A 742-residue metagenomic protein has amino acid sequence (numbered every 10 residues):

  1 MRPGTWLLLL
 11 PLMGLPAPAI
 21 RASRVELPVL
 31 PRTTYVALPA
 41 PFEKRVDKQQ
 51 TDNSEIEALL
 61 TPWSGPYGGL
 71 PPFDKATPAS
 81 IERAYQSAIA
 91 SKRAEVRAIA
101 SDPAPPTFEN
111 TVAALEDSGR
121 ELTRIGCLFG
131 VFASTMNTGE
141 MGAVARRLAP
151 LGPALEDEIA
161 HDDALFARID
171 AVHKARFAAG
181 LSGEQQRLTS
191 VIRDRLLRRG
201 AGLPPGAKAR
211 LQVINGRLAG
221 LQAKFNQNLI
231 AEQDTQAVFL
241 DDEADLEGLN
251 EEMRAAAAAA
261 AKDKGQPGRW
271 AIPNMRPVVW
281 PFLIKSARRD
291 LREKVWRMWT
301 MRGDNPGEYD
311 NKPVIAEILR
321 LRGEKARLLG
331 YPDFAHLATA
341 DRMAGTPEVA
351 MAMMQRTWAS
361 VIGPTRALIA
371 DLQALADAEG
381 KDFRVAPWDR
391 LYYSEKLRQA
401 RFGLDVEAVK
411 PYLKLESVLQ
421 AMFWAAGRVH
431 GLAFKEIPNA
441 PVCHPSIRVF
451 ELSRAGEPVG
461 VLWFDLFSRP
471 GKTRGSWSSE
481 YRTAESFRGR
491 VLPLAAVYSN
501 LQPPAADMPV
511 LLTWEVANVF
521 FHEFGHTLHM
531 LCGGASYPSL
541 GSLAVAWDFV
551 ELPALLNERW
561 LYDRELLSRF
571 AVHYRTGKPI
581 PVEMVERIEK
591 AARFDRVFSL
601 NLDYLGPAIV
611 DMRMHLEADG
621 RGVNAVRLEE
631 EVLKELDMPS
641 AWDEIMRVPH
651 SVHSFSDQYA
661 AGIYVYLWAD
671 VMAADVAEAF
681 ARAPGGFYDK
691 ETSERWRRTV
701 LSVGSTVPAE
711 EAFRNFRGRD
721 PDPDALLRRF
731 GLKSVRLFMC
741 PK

Functional and structural regions predicted by a protein language model:
M1-T5: Positively charged n-region of N-terminal signal peptides that target proteins for export
W6-L15: Bacterial N-terminal signal peptides
A19-A22: Boundary at the C-terminal end of the N-terminal hydrophobic targeting segment
P31, Y35-A256, Y688, C740: N-terminal helix-rich structural modules
F42, N53-A76, S80, S87 (+12 more regions): C-terminal, non-catalytic "cap/extension" segments appended to globular domains
G65-S80, F129-L148, A171-V213, P273-P313 (+6 more regions): Short His/Asp/Glu-rich catalytic/ion-coordination signatures at enzyme active sites or charged loops
L188, R217-G220, Q227, A231-P273 (+7 more regions): Active-site-proximal, well-structured secondary-structure segments within enzyme catalytic domains
Q502-F521: Short pre-active-site segment immediately N-terminal to the catalytic Zn-binding motif
